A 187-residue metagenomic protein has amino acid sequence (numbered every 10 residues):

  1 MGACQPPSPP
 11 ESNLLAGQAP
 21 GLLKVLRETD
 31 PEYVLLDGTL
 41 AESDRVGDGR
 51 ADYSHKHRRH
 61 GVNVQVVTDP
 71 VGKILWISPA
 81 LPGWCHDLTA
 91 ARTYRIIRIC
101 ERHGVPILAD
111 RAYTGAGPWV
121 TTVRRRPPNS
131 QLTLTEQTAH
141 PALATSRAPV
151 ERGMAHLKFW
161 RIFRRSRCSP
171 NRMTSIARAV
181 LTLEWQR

Functional and structural regions predicted by a protein language model:
M1-P6, N13-R187: Short, well-ordered secondary-structure "scaffold" segments embedded in the functional core of diverse domains
